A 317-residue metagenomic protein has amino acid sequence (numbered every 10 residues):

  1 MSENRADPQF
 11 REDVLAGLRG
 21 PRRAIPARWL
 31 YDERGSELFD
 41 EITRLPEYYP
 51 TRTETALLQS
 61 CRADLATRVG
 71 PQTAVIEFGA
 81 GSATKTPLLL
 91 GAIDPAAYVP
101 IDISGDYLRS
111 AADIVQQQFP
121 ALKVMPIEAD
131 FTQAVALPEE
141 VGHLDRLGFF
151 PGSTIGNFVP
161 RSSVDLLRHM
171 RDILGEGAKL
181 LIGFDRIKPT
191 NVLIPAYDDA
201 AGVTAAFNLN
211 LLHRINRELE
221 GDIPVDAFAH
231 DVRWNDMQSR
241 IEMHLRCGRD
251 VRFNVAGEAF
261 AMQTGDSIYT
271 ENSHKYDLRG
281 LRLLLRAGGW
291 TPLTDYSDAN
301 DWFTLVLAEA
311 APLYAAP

Functional and structural regions predicted by a protein language model:
M1-W29, S36: N-terminal auxiliary segments of SAM/dcSAM-dependent transferases
R22-V69: Class I SAM-dependent methyltransferase Rossmann-like catalytic core, especially the SAM/SAH-binding loop
Q72-G81: Conserved class I S-adenosyl-L-methionine
S82-D94: Conserved SAM-binding loop of SAM-dependent methyltransferases across substrates and taxa, primarily the Class I
S104-D106: Conserved SAM/SAH-binding beta-strand->alpha-helix loop
V164-E176: A short glycine-rich, Lys/Arg-flanked "PGG" loop and its adjoining helix->strand segment in the class I
I173-I187: Conserved beta-strand signature within the Rossmann-like core of class I S-adenosyl-L-methionine
V192-W290: Substrate-binding/catalytic lobe of Class I Rossmann-like enzymes that use SAM or dcSAM, i.e., the mid-to-C-terminal
